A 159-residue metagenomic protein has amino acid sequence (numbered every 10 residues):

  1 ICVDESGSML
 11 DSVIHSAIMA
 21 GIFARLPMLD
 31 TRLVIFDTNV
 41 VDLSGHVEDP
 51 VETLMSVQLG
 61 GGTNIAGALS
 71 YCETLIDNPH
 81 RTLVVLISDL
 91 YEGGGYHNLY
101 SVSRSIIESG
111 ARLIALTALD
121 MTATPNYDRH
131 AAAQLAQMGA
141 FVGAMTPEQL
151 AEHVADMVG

Functional and structural regions predicted by a protein language model:
D4: Residues that scaffold, gate, or flank divalent-cation-dependent active/transport sites
G7-G159: Acidic, glycine-rich A-domain
